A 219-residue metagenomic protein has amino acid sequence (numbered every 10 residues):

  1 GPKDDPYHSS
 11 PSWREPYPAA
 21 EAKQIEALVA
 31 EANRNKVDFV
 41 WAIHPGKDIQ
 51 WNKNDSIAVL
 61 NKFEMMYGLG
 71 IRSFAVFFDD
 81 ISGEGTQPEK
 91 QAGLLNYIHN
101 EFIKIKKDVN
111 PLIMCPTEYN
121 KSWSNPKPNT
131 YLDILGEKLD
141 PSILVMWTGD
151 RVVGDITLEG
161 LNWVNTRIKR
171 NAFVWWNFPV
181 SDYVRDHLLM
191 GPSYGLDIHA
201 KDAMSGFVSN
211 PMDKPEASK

Functional and structural regions predicted by a protein language model:
G1-L144: Aromatic-lined carbohydrate-binding surfaces of glycoside hydrolases
E15, I81-K219: Catalytic-core regions of glycoside hydrolase
